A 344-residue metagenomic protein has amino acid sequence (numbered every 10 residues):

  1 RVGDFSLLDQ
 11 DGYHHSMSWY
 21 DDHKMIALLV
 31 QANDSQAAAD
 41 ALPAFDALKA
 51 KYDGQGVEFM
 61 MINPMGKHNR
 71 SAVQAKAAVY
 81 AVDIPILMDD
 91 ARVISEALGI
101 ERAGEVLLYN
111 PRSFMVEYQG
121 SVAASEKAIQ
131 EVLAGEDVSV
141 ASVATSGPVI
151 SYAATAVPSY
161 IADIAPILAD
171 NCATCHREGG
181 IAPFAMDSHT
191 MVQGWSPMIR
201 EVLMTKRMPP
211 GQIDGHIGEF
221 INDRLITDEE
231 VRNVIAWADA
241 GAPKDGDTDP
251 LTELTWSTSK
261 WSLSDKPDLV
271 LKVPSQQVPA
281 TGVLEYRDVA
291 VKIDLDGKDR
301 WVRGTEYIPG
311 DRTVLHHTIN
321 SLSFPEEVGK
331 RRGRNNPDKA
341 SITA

Functional and structural regions predicted by a protein language model:
G3, A81-P85, I100-L107, T205-P209: Structural micro-motif
F5-I26, A156-A162: A short beta-strand-turn-helix
S18-D40, I129: Short active-site neighborhood of thiol/selenol oxidoreductases, capturing the structured segment around
A32-P43, G66-K67, P148, C172-E178: Short, thiol/selenol-centered motifs that function as redox-active sites or metal-ligating centers
A37-Y80, M88-A97: Structural microenvironment flanking redox-active thiols in thiol-disulfide oxidoreductases
D89-S151: Thiol/selenol-based redox catalytic cores and closely related redox-interacting motifs
S142-I293, G297-R300, G304, I308 (+1 more regions): Aromatic- and Gly/Pro-enriched helix-to-coil junctions and flexible linker segments
M198, K206-I221, T313-A344: A surface-exposed loop-and-adjacent beta-strand signature within N-terminal beta-sandwich domains that mediate ligand
